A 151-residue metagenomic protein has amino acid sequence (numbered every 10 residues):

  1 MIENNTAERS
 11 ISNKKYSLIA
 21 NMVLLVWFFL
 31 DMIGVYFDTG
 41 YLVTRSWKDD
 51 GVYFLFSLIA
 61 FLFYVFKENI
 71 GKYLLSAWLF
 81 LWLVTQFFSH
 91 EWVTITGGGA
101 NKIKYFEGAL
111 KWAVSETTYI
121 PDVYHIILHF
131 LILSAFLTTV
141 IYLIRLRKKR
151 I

Functional and structural regions predicted by a protein language model:
M1-W27, S134-I151: Cytosolic juxtamembrane helix and N-cap/initiation of the first transmembrane helix
S17-W27, D49, Y53-F56, L75-W78 (+2 more regions): Hydrophobic alpha-helical transmembrane segments of polytopic
W27-Y64: Alpha-helical transmembrane segments and their immediate interhelical/interface regions in integral membrane proteins
F28-D38, L81-A100: C-terminal TM-helix exit segments that contain a strictly Trp-centered aromatic cap at the helix terminus
L42-G51, G71-K72, T96, H125: A loop-to-helix transmembrane entry motif
L62-Y73: Membrane-helix interface "capping/anchor" motifs
G71-V84: Central hydrophobic cores of alpha-helical transmembrane segments in multi-pass integral membrane proteins
K104-R145: Alpha-helical membrane-associated segments of multi-pass integral membrane proteins
